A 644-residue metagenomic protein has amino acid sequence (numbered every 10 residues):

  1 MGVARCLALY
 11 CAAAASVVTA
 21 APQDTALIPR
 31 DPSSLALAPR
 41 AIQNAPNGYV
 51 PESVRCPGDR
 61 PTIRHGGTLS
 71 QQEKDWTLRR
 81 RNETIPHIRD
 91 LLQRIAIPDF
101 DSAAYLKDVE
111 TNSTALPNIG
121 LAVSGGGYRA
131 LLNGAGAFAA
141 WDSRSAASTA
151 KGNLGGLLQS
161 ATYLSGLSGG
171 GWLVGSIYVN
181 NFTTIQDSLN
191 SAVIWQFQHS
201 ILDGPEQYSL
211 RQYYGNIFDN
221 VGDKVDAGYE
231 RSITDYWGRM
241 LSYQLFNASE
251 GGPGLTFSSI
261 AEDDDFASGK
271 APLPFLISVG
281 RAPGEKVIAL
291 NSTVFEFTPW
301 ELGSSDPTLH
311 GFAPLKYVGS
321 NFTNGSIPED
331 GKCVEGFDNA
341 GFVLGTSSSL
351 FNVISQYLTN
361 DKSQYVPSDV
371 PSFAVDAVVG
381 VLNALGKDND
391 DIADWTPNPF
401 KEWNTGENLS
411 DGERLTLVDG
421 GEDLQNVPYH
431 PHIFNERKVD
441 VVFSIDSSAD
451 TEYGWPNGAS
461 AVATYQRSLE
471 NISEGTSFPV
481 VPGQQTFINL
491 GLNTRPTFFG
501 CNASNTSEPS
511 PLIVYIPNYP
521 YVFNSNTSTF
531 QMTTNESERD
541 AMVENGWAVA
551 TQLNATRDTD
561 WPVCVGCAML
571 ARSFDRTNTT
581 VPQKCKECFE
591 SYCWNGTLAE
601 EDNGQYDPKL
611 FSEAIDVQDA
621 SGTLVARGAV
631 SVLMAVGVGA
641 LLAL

Functional and structural regions predicted by a protein language model:
G2, C11-A45, V638-L644: N-terminal signal peptide
G2-Y10, V630-M634: Sec-dependent signal peptide recognition, specifically the positively charged N-region followed immediately by
A21, S34-P117: Low-complexity, highly charged intrinsically disordered N-terminal segments that act as targeting/localization
G120, S124, Y128-G134, A140-S143 (+4 more regions): Patatin-like phospholipase A catalytic core
I185-N190, Y453-P509: Acidic, Ser/Thr-rich peripheral helices and adjacent loops at domain boundaries
R437-D450, S460-R467: C-terminal, active-site-flanking charged/polar segments
A620-L644: Cleavable C-terminal sorting propeptides in eukaryotic secreted/cell-surface proteins
